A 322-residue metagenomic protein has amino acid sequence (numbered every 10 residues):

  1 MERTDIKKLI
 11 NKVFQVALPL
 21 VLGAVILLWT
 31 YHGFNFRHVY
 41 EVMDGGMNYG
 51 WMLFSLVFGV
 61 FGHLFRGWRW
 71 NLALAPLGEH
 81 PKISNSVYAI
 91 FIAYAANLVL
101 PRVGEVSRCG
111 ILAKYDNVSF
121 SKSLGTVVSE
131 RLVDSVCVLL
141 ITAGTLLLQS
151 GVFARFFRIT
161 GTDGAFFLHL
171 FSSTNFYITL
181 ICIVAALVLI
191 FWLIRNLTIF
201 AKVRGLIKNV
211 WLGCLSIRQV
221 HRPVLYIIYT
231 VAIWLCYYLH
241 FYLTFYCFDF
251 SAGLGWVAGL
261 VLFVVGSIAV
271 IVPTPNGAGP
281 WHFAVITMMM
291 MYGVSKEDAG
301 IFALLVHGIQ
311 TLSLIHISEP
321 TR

Functional and structural regions predicted by a protein language model:
M1-F91, L148-S150, A154-V270, I309 (+2 more regions): Predominantly cytoplasmic-facing regulatory/coupling regions of multi-pass membrane proteins
I83-N85, V118-S129, S295-L305: Membrane-interface alpha-helices at helix entry/exit sites of multi-pass transporters
V87-K114: Hydrophobic, aromatic-rich membrane-embedded alpha-helical segments
I92-L100, L124-L147, L305-L314: Membrane-embedded alpha-helical segments of transport systems, primarily multispan ion/solute transporters
I92-P101, V261-H282: Transmembrane alpha-helix interface/packing and boundary motifs in multi-pass membrane proteins, characterized by
E105-K114, P275-M291: Re-entrant/interfacial helical elements at transmembrane boundaries that shape and gate the permeation pathway
T142-F153, I286: Juxtamembrane/transmembrane-helix interface segments of polytopic membrane transporters
P273, A284-S318, R322: C-terminal transmembrane helix pair
